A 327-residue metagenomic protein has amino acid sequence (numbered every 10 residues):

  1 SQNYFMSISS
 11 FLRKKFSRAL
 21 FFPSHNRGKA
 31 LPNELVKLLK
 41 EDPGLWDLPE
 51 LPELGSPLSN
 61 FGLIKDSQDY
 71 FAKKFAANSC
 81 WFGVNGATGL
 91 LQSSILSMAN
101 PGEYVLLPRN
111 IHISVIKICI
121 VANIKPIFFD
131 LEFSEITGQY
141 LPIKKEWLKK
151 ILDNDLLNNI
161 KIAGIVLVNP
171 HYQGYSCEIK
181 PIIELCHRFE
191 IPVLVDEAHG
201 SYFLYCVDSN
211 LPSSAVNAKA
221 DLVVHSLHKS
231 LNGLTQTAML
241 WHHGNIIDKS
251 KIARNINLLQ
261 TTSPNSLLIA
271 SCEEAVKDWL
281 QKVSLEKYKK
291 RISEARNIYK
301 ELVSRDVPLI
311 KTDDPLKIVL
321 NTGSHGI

Functional and structural regions predicted by a protein language model:
S1-G62, I191: N-terminal "arm"/small-domain region of PLP-dependent enzymes with the aminotransferase-like
I8, L12, F16, E34 (+4 more regions): Conserved PLP-enzyme active-site core in the AAT-like
F21-P23, W241, V319-N321: Residues in well-ordered beta-strands of folded domains
P23, R27-K29, G55, K65 (+3 more regions): Residue-level detector of solvent-exposed, low-hydrophobicity positions
H25, G83-N85, P108: Acidic/polar N-terminal loop/beta-strand segments that form early-domain functional surfaces
G44-G89: Conserved N-terminal alpha-helix of the aminotransferase class I/II PLP-enzyme fold
D313-K317: Active-site lining segments that contact anionic ligands and/or coordinate catalytic metals
H325-I327: Short, conserved charged micro-motifs
